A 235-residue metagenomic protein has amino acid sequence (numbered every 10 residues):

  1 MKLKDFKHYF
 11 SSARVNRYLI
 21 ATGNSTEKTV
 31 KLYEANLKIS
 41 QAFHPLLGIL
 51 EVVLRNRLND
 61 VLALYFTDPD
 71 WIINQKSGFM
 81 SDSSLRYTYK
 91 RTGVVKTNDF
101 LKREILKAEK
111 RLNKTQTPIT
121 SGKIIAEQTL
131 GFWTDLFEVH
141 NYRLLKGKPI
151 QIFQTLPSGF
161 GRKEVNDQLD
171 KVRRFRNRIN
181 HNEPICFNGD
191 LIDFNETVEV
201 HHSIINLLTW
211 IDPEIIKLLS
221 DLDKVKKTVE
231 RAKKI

Functional and structural regions predicted by a protein language model:
M1-I235: Amphipathic alpha-helical interface elements
